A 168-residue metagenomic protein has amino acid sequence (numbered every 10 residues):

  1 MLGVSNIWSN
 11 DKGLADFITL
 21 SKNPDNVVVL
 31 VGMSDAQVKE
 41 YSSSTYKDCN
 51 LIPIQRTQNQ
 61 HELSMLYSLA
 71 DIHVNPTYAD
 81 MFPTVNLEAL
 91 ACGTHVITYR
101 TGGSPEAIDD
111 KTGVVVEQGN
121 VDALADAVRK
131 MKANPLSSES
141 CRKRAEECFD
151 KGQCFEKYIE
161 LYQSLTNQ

Functional and structural regions predicted by a protein language model:
M1-K12, I18-N23: Conserved donor-binding/catalytic core segment of Leloir-type glycosyltransferases
G32, K39-Q58: Nucleotide-activated donor-binding/catalytic signature segment of Leloir-type glycosyltransferases, i.e., the conserved
M65-A70, Y158: Short alpha-helical donor nucleotide-sugar binding micro-motif in glycosyltransferases
H73-V74: A short hydrophobic beta-strand element within the catalytic core of glycosyltransferases that build diverse glycans
Y78: Aromatic "clamp/platform" in nucleotide-sugar-dependent glycosyltransferases that forms part of the donor/acceptor
H95-T98: Short hydrophobic beta-strand element within catalytic cores of glycosyltransferases and related nucleotide-activated
D110, V114-V121, K130-P135: Conserved acidic donor-binding segment of nucleotide-sugar-dependent glycosyltransferases
L136-C148, K157-E160, S164: A short, well-ordered alpha-helix in the C-terminal region of glycosyltransferases
